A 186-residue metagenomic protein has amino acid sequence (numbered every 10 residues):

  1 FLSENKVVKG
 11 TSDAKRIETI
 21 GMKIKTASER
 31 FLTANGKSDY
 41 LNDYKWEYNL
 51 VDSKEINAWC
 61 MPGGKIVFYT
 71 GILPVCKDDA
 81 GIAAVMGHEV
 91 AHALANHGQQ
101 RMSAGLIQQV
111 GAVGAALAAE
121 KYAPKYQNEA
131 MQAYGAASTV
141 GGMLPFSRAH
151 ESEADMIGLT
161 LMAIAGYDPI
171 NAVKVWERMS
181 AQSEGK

Functional and structural regions predicted by a protein language model:
F1-V110, A118-Y122, I164-A165, Q182-G185: Peri-catalytic and regulatory segments of divalent metal-dependent proteins
K23, A93, M156-T160, K174: Charged/polar positions on well-ordered alpha helices
K54, E129-Q132, R178: Short hydrophobic/aromatic-rich motifs at helix boundaries and adjacent loops
M86, A137, G158, W176-S180: A general structural motif at alpha-helix termini
Y122-N171: Metalloprotease/metallohydrolase-associated module, dominated by Zn2+-dependent proteases
D168-K186: Long, well-structured alpha-helical subdomains associated with metal-dependent extracellular/ecto-lumenal hydrolases
